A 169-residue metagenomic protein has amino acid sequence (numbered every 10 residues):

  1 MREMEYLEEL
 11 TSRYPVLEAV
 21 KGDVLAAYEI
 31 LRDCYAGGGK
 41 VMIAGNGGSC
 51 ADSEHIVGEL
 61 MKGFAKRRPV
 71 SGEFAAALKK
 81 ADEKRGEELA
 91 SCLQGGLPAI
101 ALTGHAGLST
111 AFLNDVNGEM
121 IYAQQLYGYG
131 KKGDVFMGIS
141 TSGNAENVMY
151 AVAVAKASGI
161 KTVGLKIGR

Functional and structural regions predicted by a protein language model:
M1-A19: Generic N-terminal amphipathic, Lys/Arg-enriched alpha-helix
S12-P15, L25, K40-V41, T162: Hydrophobic alpha-helical transmembrane segments of small proteolipidic membrane proteins, enriched in energy-coupled
L17, L31-C34, Y129, A155: Hydrophobic helix-cap positions at the C-terminus of alpha-helices in RecA-like/P-loop ATPase nucleotide-binding cores
A19-G37: A short, well-structured juxtamembrane/interface segment
V20-V24, S49, K156: Residue-level recognition of alpha-helical structural elements
K40-V57: Glycine/serine-rich anion-binding loops at beta->alpha junctions that coordinate negatively charged ligand groups
H55-R169: Glycine-rich phosphate-binding loops that contact phosphosugars or nucleotide phosphates
